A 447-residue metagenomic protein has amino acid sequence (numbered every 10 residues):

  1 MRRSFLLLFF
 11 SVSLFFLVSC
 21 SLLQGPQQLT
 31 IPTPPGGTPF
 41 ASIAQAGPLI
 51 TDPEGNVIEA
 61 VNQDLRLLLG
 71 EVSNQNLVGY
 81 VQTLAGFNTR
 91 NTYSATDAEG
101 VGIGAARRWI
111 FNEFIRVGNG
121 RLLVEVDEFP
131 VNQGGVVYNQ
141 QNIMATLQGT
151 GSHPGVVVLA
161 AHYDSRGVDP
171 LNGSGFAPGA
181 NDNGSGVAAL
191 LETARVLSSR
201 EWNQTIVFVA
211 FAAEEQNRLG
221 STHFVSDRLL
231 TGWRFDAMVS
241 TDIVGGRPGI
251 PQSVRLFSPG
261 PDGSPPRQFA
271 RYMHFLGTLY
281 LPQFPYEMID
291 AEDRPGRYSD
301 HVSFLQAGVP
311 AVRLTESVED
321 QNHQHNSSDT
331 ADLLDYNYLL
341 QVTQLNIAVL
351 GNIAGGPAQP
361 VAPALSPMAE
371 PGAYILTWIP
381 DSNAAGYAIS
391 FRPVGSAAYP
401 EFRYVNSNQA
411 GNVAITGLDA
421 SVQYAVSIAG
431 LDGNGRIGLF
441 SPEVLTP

Functional and structural regions predicted by a protein language model:
L23-V101, V117: N-terminal hydrophobic or amphipathic helices/low-complexity stretches enriched in small/hydrophobic/Pro/Gly
A41, N76-Q148, P285-E287: A non-catalytic alpha/beta surface segment that caps or lines the substrate-entry region of metallo-dependent hydrolase
V137-N142, G167, G173-S264: Acidic/histidine-rich catalytic neighborhood of metal-dependent amide-processing enzymes
G246-A362: Active-site-adjacent substrate-binding region of metalloamidase/peptidase-like peptide-processing proteins
G372-A384: Conserved aromatic anchor
A384-V405: Extracellular low-complexity, O-glycosylation-prone stalks/linkers
A425-V426: Hydrophobic beta-strand segments within extracellular beta-sandwich modules
L431-P447: Extracellular fibronectin type III
